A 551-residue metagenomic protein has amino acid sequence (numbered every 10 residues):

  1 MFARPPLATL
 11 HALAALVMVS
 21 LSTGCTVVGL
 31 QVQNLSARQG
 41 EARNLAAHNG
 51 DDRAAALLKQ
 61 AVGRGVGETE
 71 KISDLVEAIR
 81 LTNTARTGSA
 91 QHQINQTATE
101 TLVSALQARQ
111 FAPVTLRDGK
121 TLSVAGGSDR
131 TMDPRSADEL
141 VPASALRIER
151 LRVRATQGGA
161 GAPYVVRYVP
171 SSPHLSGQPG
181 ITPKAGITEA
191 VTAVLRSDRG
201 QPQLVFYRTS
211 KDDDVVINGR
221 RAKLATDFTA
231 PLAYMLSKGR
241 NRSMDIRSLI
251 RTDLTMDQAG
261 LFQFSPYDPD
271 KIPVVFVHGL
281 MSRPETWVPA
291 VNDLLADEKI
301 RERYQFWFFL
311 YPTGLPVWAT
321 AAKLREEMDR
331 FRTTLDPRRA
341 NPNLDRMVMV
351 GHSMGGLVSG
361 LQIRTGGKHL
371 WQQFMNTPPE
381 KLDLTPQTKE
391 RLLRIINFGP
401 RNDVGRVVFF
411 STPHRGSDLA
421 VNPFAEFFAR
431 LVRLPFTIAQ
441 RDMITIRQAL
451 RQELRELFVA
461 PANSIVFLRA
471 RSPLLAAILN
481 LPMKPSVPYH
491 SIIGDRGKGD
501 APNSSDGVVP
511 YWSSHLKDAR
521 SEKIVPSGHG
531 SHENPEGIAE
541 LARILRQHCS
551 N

Functional and structural regions predicted by a protein language model:
F2-L13: Bacterial N-terminal signal peptides that target proteins for export
H11-T23: Bacterial N-terminal signal peptides
C25-V274, R283-P289, Q305-F308: Flexible, membrane-associating and regulatory peripheral segments of lipid-active enzymes
V32, G63-S73, I79-A108, F276-L280 (+2 more regions): Serine-dependent carboxylesterase/thioesterase catalytic core of lipase-like alpha/beta-hydrolase/SGNH enzymes
Y267-P269, I300-R301, N341-N343, V350-G351 (+3 more regions): Extracellular/periplasmic catalytic domains that process cell-envelope and extracellular macromolecules
M281-S282, T313-G314, K368, P413-R415 (+3 more regions): Short, solvent-exposed loop/turn segments at secondary-structure junctions
V288-Y304: Short amphipathic alpha-helix adjacent to the substrate-entry channel of hydrolases
R433-N551: C-terminal subdomain of alpha/beta-hydrolase-fold enzymes, centered on the catalytic histidine and its supporting
